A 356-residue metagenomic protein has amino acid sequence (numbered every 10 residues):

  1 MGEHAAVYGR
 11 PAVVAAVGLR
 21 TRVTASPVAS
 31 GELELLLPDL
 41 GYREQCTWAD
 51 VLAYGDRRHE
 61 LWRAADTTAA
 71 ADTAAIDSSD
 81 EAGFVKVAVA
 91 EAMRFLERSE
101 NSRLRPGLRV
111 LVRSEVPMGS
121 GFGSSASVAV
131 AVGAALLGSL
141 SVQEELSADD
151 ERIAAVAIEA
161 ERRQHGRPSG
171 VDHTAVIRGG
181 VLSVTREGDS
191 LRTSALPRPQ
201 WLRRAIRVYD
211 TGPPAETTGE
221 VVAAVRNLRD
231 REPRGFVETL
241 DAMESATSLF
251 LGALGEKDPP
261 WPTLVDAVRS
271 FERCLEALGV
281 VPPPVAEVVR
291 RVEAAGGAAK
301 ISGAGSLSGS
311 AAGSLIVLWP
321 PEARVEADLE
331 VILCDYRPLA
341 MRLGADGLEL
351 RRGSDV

Functional and structural regions predicted by a protein language model:
A5-A6, V14-K86, A90-R98, A155-H165 (+1 more regions): C-terminal nucleotide
V17-L19, G121-E144: DPxDG-like acidic metal-binding loop motif
F95-S102, S141-E144: Alpha-helix termini
S99-E100, R105-V112: Flexible, acidic active-site loops/lids enriched in D/E/S/T/G that coordinate Mg2+ and/or position polar
V116-S120: Short pre-catalytic strand/loop immediately N-terminal to key active-site residues, enriched for Gly-Thr
G138-R163: Contiguous, small/hydrophobic- and glycine-enriched helical/loop subdomains that border and often "cap" functional
